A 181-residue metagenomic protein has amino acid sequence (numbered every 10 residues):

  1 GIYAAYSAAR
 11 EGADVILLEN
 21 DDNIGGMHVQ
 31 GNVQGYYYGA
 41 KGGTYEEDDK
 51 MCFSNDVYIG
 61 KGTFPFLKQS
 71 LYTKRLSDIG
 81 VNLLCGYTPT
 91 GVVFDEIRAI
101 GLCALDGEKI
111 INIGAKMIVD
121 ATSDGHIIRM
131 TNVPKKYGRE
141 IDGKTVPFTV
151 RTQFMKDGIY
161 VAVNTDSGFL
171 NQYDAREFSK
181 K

Functional and structural regions predicted by a protein language model:
G1, D22-I24, Q34-Y36, T90-G91 (+2 more regions): Solvent-exposed loop/turn segments at secondary-structure junctions within structured extracellular/periplasmic domains
G1-I16: N-terminal Rossmann-like FAD-binding beta1-loop-alpha1 element of flavoenzymes
D14-V15, N23, N82, P134: Residue-level detector of anion-binding/catalytic polar loops
D21-E46: Conserved N-terminal glycine-rich FAD pyrophosphate-binding loop of Rossmann-like flavoproteins
M27, D48, G101, L105 (+2 more regions): Flavin (FAD/FMN)-binding glycine-rich loop and adjacent Rossmann-like elements that form
D56-M130: Feature captures the FAD/FMN-dependent oxidoreductase FAD-binding
